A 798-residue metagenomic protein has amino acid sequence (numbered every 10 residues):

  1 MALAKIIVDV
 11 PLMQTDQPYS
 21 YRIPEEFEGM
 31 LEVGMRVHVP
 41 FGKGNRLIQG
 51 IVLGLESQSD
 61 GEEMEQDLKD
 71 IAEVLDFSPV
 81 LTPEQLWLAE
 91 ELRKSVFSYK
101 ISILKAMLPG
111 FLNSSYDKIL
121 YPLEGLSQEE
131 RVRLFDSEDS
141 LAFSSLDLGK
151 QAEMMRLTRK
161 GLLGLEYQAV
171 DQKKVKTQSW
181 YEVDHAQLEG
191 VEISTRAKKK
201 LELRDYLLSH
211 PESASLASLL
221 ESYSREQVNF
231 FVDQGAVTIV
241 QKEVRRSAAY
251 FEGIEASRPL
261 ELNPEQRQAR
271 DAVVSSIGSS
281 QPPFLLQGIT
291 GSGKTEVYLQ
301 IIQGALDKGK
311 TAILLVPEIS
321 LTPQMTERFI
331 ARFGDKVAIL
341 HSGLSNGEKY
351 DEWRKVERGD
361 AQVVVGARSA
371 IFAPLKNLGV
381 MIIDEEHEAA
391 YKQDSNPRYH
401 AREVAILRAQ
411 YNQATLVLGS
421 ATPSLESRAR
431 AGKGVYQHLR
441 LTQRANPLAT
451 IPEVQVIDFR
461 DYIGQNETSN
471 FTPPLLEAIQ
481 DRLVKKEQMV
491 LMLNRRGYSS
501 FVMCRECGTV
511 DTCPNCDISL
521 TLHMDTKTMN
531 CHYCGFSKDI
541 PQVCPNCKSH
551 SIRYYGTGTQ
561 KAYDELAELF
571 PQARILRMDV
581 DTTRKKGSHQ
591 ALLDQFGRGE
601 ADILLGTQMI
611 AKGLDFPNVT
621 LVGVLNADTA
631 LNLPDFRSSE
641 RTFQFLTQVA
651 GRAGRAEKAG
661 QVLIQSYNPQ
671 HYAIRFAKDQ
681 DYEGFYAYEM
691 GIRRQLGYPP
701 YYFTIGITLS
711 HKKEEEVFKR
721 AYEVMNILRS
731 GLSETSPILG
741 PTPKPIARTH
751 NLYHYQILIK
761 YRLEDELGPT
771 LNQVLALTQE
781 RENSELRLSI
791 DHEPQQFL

Functional and structural regions predicted by a protein language model:
M1-L3, D16, N45, K486 (+4 more regions): A general secondary-structure signal for short beta-strands and their flanking turns/coil in non-transmembrane regions
M1-V364, I371-V404, R408-S420, G432-N446 (+3 more regions): Accessory, non-ATPase domains that flank or precede helicase/AAA+ motor cores in DNA-metabolism machines
D9, R131-L134, R694-P699, K744-H750: Short, flexible, solvent-exposed loop/turn segments with mixed acidic/basic and small polar residues
E90-R93, R204, L476, Q480 (+5 more regions): Generic solvent-exposed, charged/amphipathic alpha-helical segments that serve as macromolecular interface scaffolds
E166, V240, G366, M492 (+4 more regions): Solvent-exposed beta-strand sheet faces enriched in polar/charged residues
S257-N263, R267, S280-F718, Q756-I757 (+1 more regions): Inter-lobe coupling/hinge segments of SF2-like helicase ATPases
S710, E714-R720, L732, P741-E766: Arginine-glycine-biased low-complexity disordered regions
N726, S730-H750, L775, L788 (+1 more regions): A carboxyl-terminal module marker
